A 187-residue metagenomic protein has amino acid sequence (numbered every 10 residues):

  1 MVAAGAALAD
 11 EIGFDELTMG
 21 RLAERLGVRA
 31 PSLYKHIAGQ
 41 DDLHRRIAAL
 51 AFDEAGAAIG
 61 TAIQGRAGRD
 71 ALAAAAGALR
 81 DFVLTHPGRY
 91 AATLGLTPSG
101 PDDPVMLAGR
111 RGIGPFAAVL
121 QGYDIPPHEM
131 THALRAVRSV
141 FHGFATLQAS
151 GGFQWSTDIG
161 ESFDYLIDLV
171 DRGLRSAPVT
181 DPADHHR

Functional and structural regions predicted by a protein language model:
V2-A3, D10, D15-E16, G27 (+2 more regions): An amphipathic alpha-helix adjacent to DNA-recognition modules
A9, D42-A51, T93, T97 (+1 more regions): Alpha-helical DNA-contacting segments of helix-turn-helix folds
G20-E24, L33: Append "Primarily bacterial transcriptional regulators
R29-P31: Key DNA-contact positions within bacterial/archaeal DNA-binding proteins
R46, G60-R89, G100, G109-I113 (+2 more regions): Hydrophobic alpha-helical connector segments
L84-P101, T146-Q154: Amphipathic alpha-helical segments used for helix-helix packing
S99-A136, T157-R172: Amphipathic alpha-helical packing segments from all-alpha helical-bundle domains
S139-S156, D171-T180: Amphipathic C-terminal alpha-helical segment
